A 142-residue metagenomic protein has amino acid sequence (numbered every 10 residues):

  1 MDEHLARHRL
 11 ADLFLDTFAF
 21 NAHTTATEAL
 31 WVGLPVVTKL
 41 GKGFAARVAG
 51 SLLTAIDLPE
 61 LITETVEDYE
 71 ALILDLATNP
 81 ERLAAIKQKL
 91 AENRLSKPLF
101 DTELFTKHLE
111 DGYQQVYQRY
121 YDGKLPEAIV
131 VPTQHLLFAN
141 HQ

Functional and structural regions predicted by a protein language model:
M1-E3, A22: Short acidic loop-to-helix transition motifs that present clustered carboxylates
A6, L72-Q142: C-terminal amphipathic helix plus adjacent low-complexity, charged tail appended to glycosyltransferase catalytic
H8, T17-T102: Catalytic binding pocket for nucleotide-activated donors in carbohydrate/polymer assembly enzymes
A11: An anion/phosphate-binding loop that grips the pyrophosphate of nucleotide cofactors and donors
F14: Receiver (REC) domain switch-region micro-motif
